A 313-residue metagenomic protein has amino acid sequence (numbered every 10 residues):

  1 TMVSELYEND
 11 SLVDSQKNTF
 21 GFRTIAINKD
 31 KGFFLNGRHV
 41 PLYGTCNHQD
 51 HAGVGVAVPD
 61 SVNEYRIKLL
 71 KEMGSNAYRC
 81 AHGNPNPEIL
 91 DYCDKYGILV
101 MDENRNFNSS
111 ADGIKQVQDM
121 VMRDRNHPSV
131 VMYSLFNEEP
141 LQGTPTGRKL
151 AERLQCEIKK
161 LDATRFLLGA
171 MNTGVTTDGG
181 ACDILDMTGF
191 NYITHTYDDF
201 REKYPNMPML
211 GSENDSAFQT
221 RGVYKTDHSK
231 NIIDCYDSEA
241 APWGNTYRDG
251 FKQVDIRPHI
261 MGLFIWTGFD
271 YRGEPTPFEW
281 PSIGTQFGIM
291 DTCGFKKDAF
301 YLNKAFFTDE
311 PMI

Functional and structural regions predicted by a protein language model:
V3-E5: Extracellular recognition modules
S11-I313: Extended substrate-binding grooves/exosites of carbohydrate-active enzymes
